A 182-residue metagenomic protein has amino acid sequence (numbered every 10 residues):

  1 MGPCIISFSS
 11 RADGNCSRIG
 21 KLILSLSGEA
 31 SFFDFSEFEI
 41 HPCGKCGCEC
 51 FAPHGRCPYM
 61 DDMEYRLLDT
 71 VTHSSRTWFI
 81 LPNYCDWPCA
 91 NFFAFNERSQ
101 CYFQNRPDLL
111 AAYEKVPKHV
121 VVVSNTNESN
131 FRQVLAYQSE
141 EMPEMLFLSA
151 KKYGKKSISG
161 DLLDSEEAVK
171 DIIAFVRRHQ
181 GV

Functional and structural regions predicted by a protein language model:
M1-C101, L163-V182: N-terminal beta1-alpha1-beta2 submodule of the flavodoxin-like/Rossmannoid cofactor-binding fold
D13-G14, N127-R132, K155-S157: Short, charged/polar "capping" segments at the starts of alpha-helices and the immediately preceding loops
K21, K45, K115-K118, K151-K156 (+1 more regions): Context-gated lysine
F95, F103, P107, S139: Conserved catalytic-core segment of NTP-binding enzymes
E97, Y102-F103, A111-Y113, G154-K155: Short, intrinsically disordered/low-complexity patches at protein termini and at juxtamembrane boundaries
D108-S149: Short, glycine-/small-residue-rich phosphate/pyrophosphate-handling segment
Q138-K155, G160-E167, I172, R178-H179: A charged, well-structured terminal subsegment
